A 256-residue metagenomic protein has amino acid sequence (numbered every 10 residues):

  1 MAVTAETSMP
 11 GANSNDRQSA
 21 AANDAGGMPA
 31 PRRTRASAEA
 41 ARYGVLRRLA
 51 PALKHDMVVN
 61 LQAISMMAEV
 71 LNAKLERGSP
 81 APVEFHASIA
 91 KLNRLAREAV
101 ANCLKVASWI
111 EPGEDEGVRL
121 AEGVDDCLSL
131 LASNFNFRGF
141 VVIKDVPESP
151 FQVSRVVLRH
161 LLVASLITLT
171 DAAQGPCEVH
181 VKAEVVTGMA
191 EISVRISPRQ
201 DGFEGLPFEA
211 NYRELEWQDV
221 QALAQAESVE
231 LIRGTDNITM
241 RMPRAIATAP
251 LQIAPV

Functional and structural regions predicted by a protein language model:
M1-V45: Conserved signal-transmission helix
M28-P31, R35-A38, R42-L49, N60-E98 (+2 more regions): Histidine phosphotransfer helical core of two-component systems
R47-V70, Q152-V181, R213-E227: Conserved ATP-binding N-box helix of the HATPase_c
M67-V70, V83-R138: Conserved DHp (HisKA) dimerization/phosphotransfer helix of two-component histidine kinases, i.e., the long coiled-coil
D125-V141, A164-D171, D219: Conserved short alpha-helical segment within the C-terminal cytosolic histidine kinase catalytic core
V141-P150: Conserved catalytic submotifs in the C-terminal HATPase_c
V186-Q221, M242-A245, A249-I253: Glycine-rich/acidic phosphate-handling loop/turn and adjacent ATP-lid/helix of nucleotide-binding kinase/ATPase domains
Q225-M240: Glycine-rich ATP-binding loops of the HATPase_c
